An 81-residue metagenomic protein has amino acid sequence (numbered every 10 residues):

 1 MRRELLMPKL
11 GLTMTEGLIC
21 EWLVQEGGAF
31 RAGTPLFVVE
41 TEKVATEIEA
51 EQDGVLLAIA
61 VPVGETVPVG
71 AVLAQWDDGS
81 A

Functional and structural regions predicted by a protein language model:
M1-A81: Mobile cofactor-carrier "swinging-arm" domains
